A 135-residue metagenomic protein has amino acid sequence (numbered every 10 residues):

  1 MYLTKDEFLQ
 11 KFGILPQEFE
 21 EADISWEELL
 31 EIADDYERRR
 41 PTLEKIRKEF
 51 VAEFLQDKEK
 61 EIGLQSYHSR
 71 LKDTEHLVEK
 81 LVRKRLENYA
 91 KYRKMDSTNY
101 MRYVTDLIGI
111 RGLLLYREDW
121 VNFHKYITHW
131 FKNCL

Functional and structural regions predicted by a protein language model:
M1-L135: Nucleic-acid processing machinery
